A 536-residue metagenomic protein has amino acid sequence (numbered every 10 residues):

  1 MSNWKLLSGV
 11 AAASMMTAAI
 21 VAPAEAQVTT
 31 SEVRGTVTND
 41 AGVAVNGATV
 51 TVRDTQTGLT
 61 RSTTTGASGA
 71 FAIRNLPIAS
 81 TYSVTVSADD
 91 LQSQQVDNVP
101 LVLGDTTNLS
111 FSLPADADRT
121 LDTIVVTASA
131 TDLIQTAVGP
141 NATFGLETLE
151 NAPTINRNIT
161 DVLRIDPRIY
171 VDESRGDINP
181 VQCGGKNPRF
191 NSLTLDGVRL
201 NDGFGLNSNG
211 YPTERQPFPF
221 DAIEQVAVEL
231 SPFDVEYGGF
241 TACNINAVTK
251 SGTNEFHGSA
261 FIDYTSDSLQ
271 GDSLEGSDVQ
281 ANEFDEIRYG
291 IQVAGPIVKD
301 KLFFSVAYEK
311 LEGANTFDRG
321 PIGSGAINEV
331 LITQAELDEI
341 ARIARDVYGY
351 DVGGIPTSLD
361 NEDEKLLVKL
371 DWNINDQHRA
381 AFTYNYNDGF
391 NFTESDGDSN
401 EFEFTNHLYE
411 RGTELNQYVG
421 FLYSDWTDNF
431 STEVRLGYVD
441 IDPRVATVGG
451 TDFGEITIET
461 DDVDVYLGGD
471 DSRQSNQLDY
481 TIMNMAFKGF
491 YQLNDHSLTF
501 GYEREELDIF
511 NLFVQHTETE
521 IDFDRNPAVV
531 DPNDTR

Functional and structural regions predicted by a protein language model:
M1-T29: Cleavable N-terminal targeting peptides that direct proteins into the secretory/outer-membrane pathway or into
P23-S129: Periplasm-facing N-terminal accessory domains of Gram-negative outer-membrane beta-barrel systems
Q27, R175, F220, Y237-G239 (+5 more regions): Short sequence motifs at beta-strands and strand-loop junctions characteristic of Gram-negative outer-membrane
T57-L59, T81, T85-D97, R168 (+3 more regions): A short, solvent-exposed loop/turn motif at the edges and junctions of modular extracellular/periplasmic domains
G66-A67, D90-P114, T120-S251, G276-S277 (+2 more regions): Periplasmic N-terminal accessory/gating domains of Gram-negative outer-membrane beta-barrel systems
E224-P232, T241-N244, N254-G295, V306-E309 (+1 more regions): Short strand-turn segments of transmembrane beta-barrel domains in outer membranes, especially the first one or two
H257, N282-F390, T413-S431: Transmembrane beta-barrel wall of Gram-negative outer-membrane proteins
E362, N375-R536: Replace "related TpsB outer-membrane translocases also match" with "some related outer-membrane beta-barrels such as
